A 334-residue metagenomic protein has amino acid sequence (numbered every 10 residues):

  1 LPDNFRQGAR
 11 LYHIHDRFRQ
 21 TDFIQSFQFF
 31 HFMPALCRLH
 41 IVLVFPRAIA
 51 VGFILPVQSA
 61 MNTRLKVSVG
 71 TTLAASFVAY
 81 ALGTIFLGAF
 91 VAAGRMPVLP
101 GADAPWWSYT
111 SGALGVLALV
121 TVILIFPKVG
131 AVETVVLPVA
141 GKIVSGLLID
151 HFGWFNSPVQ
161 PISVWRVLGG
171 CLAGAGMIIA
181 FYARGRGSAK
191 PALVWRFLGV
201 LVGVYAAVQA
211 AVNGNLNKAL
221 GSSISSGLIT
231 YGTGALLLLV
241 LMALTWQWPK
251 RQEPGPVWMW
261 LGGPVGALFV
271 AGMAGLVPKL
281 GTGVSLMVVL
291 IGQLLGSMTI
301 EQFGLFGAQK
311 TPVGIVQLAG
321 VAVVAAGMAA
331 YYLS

Functional and structural regions predicted by a protein language model:
L1, A75-A79, I123-L147, G227-I229 (+1 more regions): Helix-helix packing/entry segments at the starts of transmembrane helices
P2-N4, L11-H13, F32: Ser/Thr/Pro/Gly-rich low-complexity, intrinsically disordered segments
R6-Q7, F27-A50, M61-F77, A81-S108 (+11 more regions): Membrane-interface interhelical linkers
I49, F53, F77, A81 (+10 more regions): Residue-level signature of the transmembrane alpha-helical core of multi-pass small-molecule transporters
P56, G88, G112, V116-V120 (+8 more regions): Hydrophobic/small/kink-forming positions within alpha-helical transmembrane segments of polytopic membrane proteins
G83-H151: Ordered, small/hydrophobic-rich secondary-structure cores
